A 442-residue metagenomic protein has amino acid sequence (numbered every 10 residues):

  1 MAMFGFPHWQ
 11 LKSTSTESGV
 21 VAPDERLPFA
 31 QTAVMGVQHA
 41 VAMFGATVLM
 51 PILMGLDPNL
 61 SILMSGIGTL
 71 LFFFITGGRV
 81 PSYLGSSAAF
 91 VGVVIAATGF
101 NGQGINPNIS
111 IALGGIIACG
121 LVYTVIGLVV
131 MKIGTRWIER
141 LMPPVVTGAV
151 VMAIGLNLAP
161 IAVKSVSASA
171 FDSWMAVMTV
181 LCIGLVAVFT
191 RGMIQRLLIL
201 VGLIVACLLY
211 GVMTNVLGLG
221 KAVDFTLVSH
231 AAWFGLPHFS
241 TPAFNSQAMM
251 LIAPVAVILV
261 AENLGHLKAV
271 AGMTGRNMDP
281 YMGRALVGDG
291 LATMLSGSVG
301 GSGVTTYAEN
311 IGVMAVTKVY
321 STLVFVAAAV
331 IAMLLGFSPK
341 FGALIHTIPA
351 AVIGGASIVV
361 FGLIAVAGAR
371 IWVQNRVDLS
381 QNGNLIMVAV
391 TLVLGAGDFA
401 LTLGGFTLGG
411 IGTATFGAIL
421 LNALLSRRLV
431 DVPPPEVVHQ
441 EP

Functional and structural regions predicted by a protein language model:
M1-V34, L219-H238, G272-G275, A285 (+1 more regions): Intrinsically disordered, low-complexity non-transmembrane regions of multi-pass membrane transporters
A2-P81, A89-I105: N-terminal signal-anchor module of multipass membrane proteins
Q10-L11, T16, F44-T47, L181-F189 (+4 more regions): Juxtamembrane interface elements at the cytosolic ends of transmembrane helices in multi-pass membrane proteins
S15, G19-A30, G55-F73, L251-T322 (+1 more regions): Membrane-embedded helical hairpins/re-entrant loop segments and their flanking transmembrane helices within multi-pass
A33-M43, D172-T179, L197-L198, L236-H266 (+1 more regions): Hydrophobic, membrane-embedded alpha-helices of multi-pass small-molecule transporters
V48-L53, Y83-A96, G265-T274, V304-V316 (+2 more regions): Re-entrant/interfacial helical elements at transmembrane boundaries that shape and gate the permeation pathway
L53-L56, G78, G99-P107, M131 (+5 more regions): Juxtamembrane helix-boundary/capping and inter-helix hinge elements in multi-pass membrane proteins
N106-V216, A327-E436: Membrane-embedded alpha-helical modules
